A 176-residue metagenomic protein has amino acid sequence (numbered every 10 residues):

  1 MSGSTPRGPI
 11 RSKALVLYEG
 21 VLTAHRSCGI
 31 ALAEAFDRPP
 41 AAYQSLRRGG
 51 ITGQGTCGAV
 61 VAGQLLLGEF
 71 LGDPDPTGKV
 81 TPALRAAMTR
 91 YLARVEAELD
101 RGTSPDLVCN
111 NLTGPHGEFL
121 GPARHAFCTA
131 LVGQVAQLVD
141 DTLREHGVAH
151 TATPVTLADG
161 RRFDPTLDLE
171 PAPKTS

Functional and structural regions predicted by a protein language model:
M1-L17: Polybasic, low-complexity association/targeting segments
V16-L71: Small-residue-enriched, tightly packed secondary-structure blocks
C28-A35, V80, L84-L169: Amphipathic alpha-helical interface segments
D37-R38, F70-D75, T142-H146: Short helix-capping/linker segments at secondary-structure and domain boundaries
Y43, T77-G78: Short acidic alpha-helical/loop segments enriched in Asp/Glu that coordinate divalent cations
T52-G55, K79, A83: Short alpha-helix boundary/capping segments
G58, G63-D73, K79-V80, T89-E96: Catalytic phosphate/nucleotide-handling subdomain of diverse soluble enzymes
P171-S176: Long, low-complexity, intrinsically disordered segments
